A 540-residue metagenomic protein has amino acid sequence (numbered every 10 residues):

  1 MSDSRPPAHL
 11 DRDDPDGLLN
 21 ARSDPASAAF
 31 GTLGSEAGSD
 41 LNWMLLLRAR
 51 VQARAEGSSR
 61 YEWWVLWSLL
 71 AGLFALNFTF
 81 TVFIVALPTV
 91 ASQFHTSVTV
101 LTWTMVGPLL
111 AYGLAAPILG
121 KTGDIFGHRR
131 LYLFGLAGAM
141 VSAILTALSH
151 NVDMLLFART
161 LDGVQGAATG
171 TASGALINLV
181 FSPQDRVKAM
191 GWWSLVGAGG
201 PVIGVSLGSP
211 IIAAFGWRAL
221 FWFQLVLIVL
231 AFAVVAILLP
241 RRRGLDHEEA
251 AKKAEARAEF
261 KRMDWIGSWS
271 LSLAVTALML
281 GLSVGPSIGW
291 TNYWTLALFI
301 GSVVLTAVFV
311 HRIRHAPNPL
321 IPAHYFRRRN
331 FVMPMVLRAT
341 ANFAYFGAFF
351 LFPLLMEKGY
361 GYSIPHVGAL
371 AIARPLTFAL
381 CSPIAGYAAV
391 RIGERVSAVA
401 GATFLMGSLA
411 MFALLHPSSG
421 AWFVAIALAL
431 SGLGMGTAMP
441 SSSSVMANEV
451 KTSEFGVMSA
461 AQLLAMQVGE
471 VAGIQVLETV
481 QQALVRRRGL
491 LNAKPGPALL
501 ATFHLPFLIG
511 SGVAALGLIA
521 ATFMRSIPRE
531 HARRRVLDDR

Functional and structural regions predicted by a protein language model:
M1-F78: Cytosolic juxtamembrane N-terminal segment immediately preceding the first transmembrane helix of multi-pass
E62-F78, V82-L87, F94, V98-A111 (+11 more regions): 12-transmembrane solute porter fold
T89, P117-K121, I125, P210 (+1 more regions): Membrane-interface helix termini in secondary transporters
L114-V152: Conserved MFS/SLC helix-loop-helix module at the cytosolic interface between two early adjacent transmembrane helices
T160-L195: Cytoplasmic helix-loop-helix junction between adjacent transmembrane helices in 12-TM secondary transporters
T171-G174, W192, G197-S209, V275 (+3 more regions): Glycine/proline-centered helix-kink
V196-V235, M263-I266, L271, L278-F299: Helix-loop-helix hairpin linking two adjacent transmembrane segments in secondary transporters
V226-E248, S272-V284, G301-H315, G517-R525: C-terminal membrane-cytosol helix-exit motif in multi-pass small-molecule transporters
